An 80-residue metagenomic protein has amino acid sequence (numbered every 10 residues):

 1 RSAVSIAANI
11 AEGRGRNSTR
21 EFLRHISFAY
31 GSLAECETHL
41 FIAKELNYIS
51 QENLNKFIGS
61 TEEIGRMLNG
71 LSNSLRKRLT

Functional and structural regions predicted by a protein language model:
R1-T80: Short, C-terminally biased terminal segments at protein or domain edges
